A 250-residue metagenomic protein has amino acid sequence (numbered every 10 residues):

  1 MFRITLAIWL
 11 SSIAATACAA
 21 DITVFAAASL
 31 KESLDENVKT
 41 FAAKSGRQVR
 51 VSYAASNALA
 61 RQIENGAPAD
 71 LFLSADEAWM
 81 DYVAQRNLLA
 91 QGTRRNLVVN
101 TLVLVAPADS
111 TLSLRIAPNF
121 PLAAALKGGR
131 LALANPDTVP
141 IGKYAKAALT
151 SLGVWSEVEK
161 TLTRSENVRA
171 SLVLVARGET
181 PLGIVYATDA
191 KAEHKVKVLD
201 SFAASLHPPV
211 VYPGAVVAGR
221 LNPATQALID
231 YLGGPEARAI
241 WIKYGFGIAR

Functional and structural regions predicted by a protein language model:
M1-W9: Bacterial N-terminal signal peptides that target proteins for export
W9-L10, A203: Intrinsically disordered, low-complexity segments
L10-I13, M80: Alpha-helical transmembrane segments and their juxtamembrane interfaces
I13-A19: N-terminal signal peptide c-region/cleavage motif recognized by signal peptidases
A19-A67, S74-E77, D81-N100, V105-R250: Exported/periplasmic ABC-transporter solute-binding proteins
